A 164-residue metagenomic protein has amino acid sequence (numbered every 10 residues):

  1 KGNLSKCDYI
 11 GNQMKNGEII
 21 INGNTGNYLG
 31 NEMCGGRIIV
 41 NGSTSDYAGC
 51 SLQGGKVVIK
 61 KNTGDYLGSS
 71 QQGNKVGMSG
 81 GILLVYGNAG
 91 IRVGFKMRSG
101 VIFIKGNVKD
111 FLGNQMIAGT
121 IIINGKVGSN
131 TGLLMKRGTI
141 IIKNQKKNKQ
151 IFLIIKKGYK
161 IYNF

Functional and structural regions predicted by a protein language model:
K1-F164: Long, distal/terminal scaffolding or interaction modules with repetitive or compositionally biased sequence
